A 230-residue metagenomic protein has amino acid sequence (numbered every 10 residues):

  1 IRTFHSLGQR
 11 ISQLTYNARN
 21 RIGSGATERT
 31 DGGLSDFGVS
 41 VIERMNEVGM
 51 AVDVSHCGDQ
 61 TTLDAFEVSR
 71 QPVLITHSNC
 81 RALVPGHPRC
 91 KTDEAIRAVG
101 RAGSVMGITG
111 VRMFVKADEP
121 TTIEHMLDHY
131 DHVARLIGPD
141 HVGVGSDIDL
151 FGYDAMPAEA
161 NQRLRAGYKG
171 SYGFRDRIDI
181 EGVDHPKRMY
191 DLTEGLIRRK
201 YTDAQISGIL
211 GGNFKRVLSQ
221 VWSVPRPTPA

Functional and structural regions predicted by a protein language model:
I1-P120, E124-L136, H141, A160-K169 (+3 more regions): Extended, charged catalytic domains and RNA/DNA-binding interfaces, predominantly in divalent-metal-using enzymes
G110, I137-Q162, Y172-G182: Short acidic/histidine-rich active-site segments
F174-A230: Mid-to-C-terminal alpha-helical segments outside catalytic/metal-binding sites
